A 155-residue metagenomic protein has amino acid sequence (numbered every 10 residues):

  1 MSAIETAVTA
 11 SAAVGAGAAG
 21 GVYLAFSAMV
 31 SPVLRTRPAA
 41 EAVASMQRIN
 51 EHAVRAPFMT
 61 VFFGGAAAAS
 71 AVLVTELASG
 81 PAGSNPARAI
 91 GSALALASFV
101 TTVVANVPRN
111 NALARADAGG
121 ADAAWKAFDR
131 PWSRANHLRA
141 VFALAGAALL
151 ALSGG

Functional and structural regions predicted by a protein language model:
S2-G17, T75-L96: Interfacial segments of alpha-helical transmembrane regions
T6-A7, A18-F63, N111-R130: Interfacial loop at the N-terminal end of multi-pass membrane proteins
M59-L73, R139-A147: Core segments of transmembrane alpha-helices that mediate helix-helix packing or line hydrophobic substrate/ligand
A89, R130-S133, H137-A140: Internal alpha-helical transmembrane segments of multi-pass membrane proteins, especially GPCRs
L96-V104: Mid-bilayer segments of alpha-helical transmembrane spans in multi-pass integral membrane proteins that mediate
A151-G155: Juxtamembrane boundary at the C-terminal end of a transmembrane helix
